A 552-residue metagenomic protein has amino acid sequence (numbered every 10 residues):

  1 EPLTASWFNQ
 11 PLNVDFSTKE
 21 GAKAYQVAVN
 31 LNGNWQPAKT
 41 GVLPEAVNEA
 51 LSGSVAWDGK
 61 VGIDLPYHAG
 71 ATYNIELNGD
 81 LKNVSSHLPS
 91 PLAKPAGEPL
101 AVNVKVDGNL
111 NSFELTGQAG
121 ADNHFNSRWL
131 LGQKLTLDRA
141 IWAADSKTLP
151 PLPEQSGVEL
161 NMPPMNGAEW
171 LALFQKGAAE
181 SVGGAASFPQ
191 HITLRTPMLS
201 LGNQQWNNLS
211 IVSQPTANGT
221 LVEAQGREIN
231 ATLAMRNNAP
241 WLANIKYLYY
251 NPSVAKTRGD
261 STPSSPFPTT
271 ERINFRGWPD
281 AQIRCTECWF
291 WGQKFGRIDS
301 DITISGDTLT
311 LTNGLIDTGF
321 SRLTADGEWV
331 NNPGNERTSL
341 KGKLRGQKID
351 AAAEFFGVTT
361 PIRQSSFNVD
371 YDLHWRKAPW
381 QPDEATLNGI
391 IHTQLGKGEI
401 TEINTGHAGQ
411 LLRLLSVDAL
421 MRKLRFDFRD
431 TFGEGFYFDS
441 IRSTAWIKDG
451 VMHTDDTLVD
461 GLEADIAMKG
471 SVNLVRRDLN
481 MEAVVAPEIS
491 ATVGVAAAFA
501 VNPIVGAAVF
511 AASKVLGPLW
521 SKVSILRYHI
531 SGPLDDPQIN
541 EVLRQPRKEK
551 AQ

Functional and structural regions predicted by a protein language model:
E1-G62, N74-H87, A93-P95, I141-A143 (+6 more regions): Small-residue helix/turn framework positions
Y67-A69, A239: Membrane-cytosol interface segments
E98-G108: Short secondary-structure subsegments characteristic of cysteine-rich extracellular domains
F113-N123, R128-G132, A140-P151, M165 (+3 more regions): Alpha-solenoid helical-repeat scaffolds
E154, L171: Catalytic P-loop NTP-binding/switch module of NTPases
F174-A186, D260-T270: Long, charged amphipathic helices and adjacent flexible linkers at domain junctions
G184-A185, A419-R422, P546-Q552: Short, cationic low-complexity segments
I525, H529-Q552: Gram-negative outer-membrane assembly/targeting C-terminal domains
